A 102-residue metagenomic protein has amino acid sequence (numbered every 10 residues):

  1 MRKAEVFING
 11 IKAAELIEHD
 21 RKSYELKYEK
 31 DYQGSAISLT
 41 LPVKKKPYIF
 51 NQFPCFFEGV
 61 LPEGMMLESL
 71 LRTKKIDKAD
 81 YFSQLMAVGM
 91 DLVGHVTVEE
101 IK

Functional and structural regions predicted by a protein language model:
M1-K102: Phosphate/dinucleotide-binding and metal-coordinating scaffold of catalytic cores in nucleotide-dependent enzymes
